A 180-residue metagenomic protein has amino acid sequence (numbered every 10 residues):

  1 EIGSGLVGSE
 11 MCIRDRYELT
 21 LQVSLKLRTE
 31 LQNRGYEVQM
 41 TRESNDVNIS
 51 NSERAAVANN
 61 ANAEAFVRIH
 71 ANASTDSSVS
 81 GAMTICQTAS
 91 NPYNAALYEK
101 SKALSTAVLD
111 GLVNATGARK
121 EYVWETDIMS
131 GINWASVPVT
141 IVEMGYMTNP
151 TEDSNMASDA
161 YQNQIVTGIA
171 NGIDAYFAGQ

Functional and structural regions predicted by a protein language model:
E1-G8, C12-I13: Single conserved hydrophobic/aromatic residue that forms the stacking wall/gate of nucleotide- or nucleobase-binding
R14-Q180: Active-site-proximal helix/loop segments of hydrolytic enzymes
